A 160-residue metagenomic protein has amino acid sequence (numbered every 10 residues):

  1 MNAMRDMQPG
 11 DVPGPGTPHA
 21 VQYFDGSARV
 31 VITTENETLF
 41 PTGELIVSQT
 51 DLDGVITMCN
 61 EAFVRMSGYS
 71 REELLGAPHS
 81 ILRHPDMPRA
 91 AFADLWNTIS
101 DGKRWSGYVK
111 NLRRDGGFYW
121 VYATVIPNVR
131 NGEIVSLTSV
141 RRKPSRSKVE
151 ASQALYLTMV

Functional and structural regions predicted by a protein language model:
N2-G10, N36-T158: Sensory/regulatory domains in signal-transduction proteins
H19-T38: Short, charged amphipathic alpha-helical "coupling" segments at sensory-output junctions in signaling proteins
